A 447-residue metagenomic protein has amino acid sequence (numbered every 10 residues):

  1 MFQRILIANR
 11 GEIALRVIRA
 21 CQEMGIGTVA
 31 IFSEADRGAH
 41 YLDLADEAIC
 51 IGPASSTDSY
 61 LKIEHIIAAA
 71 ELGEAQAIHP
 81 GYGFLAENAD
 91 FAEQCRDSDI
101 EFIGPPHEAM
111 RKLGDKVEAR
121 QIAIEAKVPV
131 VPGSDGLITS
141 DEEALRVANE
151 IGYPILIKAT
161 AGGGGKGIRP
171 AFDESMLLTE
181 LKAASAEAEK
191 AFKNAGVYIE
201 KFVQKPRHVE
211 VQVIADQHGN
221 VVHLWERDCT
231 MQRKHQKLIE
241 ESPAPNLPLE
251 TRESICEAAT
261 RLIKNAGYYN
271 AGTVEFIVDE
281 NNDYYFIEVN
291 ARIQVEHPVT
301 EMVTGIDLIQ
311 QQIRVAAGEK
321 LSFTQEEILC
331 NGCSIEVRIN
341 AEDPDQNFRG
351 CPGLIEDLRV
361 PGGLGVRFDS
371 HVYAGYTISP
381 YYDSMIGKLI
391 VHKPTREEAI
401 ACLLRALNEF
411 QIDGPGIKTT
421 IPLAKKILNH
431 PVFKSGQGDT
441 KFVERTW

Functional and structural regions predicted by a protein language model:
M1-E125, I138-R146, E398: ATP-binding N-terminal substructure of ATP-dependent carboxylate-amine bond-forming enzymes
I7-I26, A48, E71-G73, A89 (+3 more regions): ATP-dependent carboxylate activation and anion-phosphoryl transfer catalytic cores that bind Mg-ATP to form
G133-S134: Conserved beta3 strand of the protein kinase N-lobe
V147-L156: Acidic/histidine-enriched active-site and ligand-binding environments that engage anionic O-linkages
A159: N-terminal nucleotide-binding beta1-loop-alpha1 segment
